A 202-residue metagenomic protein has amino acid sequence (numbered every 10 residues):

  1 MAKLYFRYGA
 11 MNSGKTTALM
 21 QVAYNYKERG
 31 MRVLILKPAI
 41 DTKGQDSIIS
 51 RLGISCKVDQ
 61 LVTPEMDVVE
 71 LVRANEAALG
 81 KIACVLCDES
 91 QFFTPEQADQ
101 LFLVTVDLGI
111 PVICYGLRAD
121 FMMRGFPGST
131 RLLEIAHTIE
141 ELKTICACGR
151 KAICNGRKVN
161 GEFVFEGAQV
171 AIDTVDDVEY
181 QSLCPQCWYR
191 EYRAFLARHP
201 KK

Functional and structural regions predicted by a protein language model:
M1-E76, D120-R131, E141-T144, V164-F165 (+1 more regions): Conserved P-loop
V22, E96-V104, G128: A short acidic, amphipathic alpha-helical/loop segment
D88-S90, L117: Walker B catalytic acidic pair
F92-T94, F121: Catalytic P-loop NTPase motifs of RecA-like helicase/translocase cores
T105-G128: Sensor-1/coupling segment of RecA-like P-loop NTPase cores
H137, K143-V164: Conserved AAA+ ATPase core "coupling" helix
